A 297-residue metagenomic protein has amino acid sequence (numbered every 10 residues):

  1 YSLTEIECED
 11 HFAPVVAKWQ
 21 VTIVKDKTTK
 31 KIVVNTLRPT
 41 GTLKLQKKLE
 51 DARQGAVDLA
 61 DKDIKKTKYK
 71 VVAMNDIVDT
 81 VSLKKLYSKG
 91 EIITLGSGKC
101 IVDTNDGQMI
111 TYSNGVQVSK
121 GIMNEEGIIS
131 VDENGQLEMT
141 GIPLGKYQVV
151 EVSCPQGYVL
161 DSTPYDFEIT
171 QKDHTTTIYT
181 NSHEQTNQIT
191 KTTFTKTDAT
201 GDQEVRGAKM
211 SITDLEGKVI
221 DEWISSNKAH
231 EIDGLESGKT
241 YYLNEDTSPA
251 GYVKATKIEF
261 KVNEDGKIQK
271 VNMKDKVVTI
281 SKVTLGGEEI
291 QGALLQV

Functional and structural regions predicted by a protein language model:
Y1-V297: Solvent-exposed loop/turn and edge beta-strand elements of beta-rich ligand-binding domains
